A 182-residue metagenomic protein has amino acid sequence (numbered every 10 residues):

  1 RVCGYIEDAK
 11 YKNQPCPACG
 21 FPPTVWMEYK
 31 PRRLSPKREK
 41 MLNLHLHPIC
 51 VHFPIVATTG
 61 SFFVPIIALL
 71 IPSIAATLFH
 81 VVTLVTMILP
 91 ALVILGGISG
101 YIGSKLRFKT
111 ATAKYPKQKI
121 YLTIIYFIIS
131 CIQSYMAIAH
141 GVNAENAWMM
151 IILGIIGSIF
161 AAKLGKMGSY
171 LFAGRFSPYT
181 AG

Functional and structural regions predicted by a protein language model:
R1, P116-S134: Hydrophobic alpha-helical membrane segments
R1-V2, C16-A18: Short, cysteine/histidine-rich loop/knuckle motifs that typically chelate Zn2+
V2, S35-H45: Cytosolic juxtamembrane amphipathic/interface segments immediately preceding and feeding into a transmembrane helix
I6-P15: Short linker/helix segments within small regulatory modules
C19-R33: Short Cys/His-rich micro-motifs in 6-15 aa windows
L46-P54, I74-P90, K119: Transmembrane alpha-helix entry/boundary detector in multi-pass membrane proteins
I102, L106-I124: Loop-to-transmembrane helix junctions at the membrane interface
Q133-I151: Membrane-helix boundary connector in multi-pass membrane proteins
